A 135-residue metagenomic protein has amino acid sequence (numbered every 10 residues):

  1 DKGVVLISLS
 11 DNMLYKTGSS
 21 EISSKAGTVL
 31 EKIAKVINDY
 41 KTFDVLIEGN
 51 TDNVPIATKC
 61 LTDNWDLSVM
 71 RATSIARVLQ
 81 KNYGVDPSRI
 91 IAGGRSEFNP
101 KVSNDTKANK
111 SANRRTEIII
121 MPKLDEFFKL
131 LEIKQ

Functional and structural regions predicted by a protein language model:
D1-T51: Domain-scale macromolecular recognition modules
K16-G27, Y40, N50-K134: Periplasmic OmpA-like peptidoglycan-binding domain that tethers envelope proteins to the cell wall
